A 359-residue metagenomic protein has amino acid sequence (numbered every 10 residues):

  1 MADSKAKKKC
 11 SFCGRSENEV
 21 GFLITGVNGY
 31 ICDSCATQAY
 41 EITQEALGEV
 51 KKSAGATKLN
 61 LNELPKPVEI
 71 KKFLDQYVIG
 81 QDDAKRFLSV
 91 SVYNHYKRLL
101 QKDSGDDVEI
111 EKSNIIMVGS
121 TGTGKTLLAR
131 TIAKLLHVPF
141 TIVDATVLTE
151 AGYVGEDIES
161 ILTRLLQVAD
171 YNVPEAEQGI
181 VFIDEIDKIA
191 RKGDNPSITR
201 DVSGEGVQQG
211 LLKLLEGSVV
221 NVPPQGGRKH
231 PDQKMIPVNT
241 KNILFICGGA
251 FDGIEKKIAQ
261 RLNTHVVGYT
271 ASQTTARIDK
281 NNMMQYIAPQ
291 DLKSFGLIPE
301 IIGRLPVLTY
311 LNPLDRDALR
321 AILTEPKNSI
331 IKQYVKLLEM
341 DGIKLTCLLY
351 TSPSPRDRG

Functional and structural regions predicted by a protein language model:
C10-C13, C32: Short cysteine-rich clusters marking metal-coordination/redox-active sites
C13-E19, Q38: Cys/His-rich metal-chelating microdomains
G21-N28: Short linker/helix segments within small regulatory modules
L23, K71, V92-L308, N312-D315 (+1 more regions): Conserved ASCE/P-loop NTPase catalytic core
N28-T37: Cysteine-rich micro-motifs
A36-V50: Short metal-binding segments enriched for Cys and/or His
L59-F87: Dynamic helix-loop-helix/coil hinge segments at AAA+ ATPase domain boundaries and subdomain interfaces
Y350-D357: Conserved small/polar residues in nucleotide/adenosyl-binding loops
